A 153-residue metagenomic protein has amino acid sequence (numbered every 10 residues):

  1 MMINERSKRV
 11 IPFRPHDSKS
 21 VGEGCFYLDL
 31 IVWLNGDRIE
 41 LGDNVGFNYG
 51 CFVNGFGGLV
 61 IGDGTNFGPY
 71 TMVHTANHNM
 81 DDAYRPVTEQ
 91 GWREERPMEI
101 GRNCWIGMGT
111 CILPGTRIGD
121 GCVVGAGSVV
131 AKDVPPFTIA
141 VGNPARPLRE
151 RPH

Functional and structural regions predicted by a protein language model:
M1-R38: Extended, small-residue-rich solenoid/repeat segments and analogous flexible loops that form exposed scaffolds
S7, D29-L41, F47-T116, N143 (+1 more regions): Flexible, glycine/small-residue-enriched loop-and-beta-strand segment within the central core of proteins
S20, N66, W105, V123-G125 (+1 more regions): Short glycine/serine/threonine-biased micro-segments
T116-V141: C-terminal/domain-terminus segments
K132, E150-H153: Short alpha-helix boundary/capping motifs
